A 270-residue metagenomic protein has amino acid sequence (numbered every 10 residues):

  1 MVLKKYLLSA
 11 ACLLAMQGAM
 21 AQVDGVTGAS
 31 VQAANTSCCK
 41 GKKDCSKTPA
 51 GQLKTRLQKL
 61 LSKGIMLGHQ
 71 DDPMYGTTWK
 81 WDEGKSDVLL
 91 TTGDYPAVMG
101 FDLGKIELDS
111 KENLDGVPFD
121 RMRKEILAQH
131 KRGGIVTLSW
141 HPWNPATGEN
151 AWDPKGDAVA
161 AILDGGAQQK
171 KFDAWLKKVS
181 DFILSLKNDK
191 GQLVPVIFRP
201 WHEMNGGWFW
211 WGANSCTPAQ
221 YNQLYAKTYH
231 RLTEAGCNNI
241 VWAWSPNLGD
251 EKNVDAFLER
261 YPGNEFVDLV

Functional and structural regions predicted by a protein language model:
M1-D24: Bacterial Sec-dependent N-terminal signal peptides
V23-V98, G104, E112-G116: N-terminal module-boundary/linker segments of secreted carbohydrate-active enzymes
A50-Q52, W79-V88, D120-K124, V179-F182 (+1 more regions): Alpha-helical scaffolding within the catalytic cores of extracellular/periplasmic polymer-degrading hydrolases
I65-H69, A97-F101, V136-L138, V196-P200 (+2 more regions): Hydrophobic faces of well-ordered beta-strands that scaffold small-molecule active sites in alpha/beta enzyme cores
H69-Q70, R199-P200, Y225, Y229-D255: Aromatic-lined carbohydrate-recognition surfaces of secreted/lumenal glycan-active proteins
D94, Q192, N264-E265: Structured loop/turn residues at beta-strand edges in well-structured enzyme cores
F101, F257-V270: Aromatic- and acid-rich polysaccharide-binding/catalytic face of secreted or lumenal carbohydrate-active enzymes
G104, L108-C237: Substrate-binding cleft of extracellular glycoside hydrolase catalytic domains
